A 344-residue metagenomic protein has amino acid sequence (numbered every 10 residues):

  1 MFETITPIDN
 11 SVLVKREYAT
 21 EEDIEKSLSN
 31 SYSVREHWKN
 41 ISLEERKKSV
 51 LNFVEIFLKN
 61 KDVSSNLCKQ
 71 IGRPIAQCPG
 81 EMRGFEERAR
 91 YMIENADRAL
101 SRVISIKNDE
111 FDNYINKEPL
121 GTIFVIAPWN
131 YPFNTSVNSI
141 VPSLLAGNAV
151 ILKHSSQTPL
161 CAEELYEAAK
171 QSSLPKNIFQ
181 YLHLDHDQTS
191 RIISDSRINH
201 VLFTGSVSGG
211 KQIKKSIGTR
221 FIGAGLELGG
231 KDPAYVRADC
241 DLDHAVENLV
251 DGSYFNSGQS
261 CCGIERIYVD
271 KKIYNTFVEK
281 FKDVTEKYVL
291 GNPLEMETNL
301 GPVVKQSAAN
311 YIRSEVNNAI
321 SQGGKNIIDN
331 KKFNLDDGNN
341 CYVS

Functional and structural regions predicted by a protein language model:
M1-F111, V304: N-terminal Rossmann-like NAD(P)+-binding subdomain of aldehyde/semialdehyde dehydrogenases
I5, G205, V269: A conserved hydrophobic position in a structured secondary element of the catalytic/binding core that shapes
N10, R46, L67, A89 (+7 more regions): Residue-level signal for inorganic ion chemistry
L13, S208-S344: ALDH superfamily catalytic-core signature
L28, V50, S64, F85-E86 (+7 more regions): A general structural signal for well-ordered alpha-helical segments in protein cores
R35, K39, V54-L67, I71 (+12 more regions): Structural signal for hydrophobic packing residues in well-ordered secondary-structure cores of soluble enzyme domains
S42-E45, S49-F53, C161, I273-K280 (+1 more regions): Short amphipathic alpha-helical coupling segments at ligand-binding clamshell hinges and other catalytic/signaling
S101-H244: Rossmann-like NAD(P) dinucleotide-binding subdomain of oxidoreductase/dehydrogenase enzymes
